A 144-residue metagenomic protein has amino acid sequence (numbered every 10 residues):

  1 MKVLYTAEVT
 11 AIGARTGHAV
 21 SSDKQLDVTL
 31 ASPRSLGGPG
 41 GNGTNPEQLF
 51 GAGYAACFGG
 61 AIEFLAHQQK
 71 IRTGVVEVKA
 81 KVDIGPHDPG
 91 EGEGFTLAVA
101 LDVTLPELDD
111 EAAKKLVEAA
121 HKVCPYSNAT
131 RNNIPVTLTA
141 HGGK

Functional and structural regions predicted by a protein language model:
M1-A52, G59-K144: Extended beta-strand/beta-hairpin segments
